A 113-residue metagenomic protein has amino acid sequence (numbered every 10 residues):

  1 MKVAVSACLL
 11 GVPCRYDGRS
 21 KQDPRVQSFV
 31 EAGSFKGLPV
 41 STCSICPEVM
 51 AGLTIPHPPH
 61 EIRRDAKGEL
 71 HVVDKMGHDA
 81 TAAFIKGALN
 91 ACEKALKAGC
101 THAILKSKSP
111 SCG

Functional and structural regions predicted by a protein language model:
M1-A4: Extreme N-terminal starter segment of soluble prokaryotic enzymes
S6-A7, C46, I104-K108: Short beta-strand segments
G11, G52, P110-G113: Short, active-site-adjacent cap segments at secondary-structure transitions
G11-G18: Short N-terminal binding/cap micro-motifs at the start of the first secondary-structure element
R19, C92, I104-S107: Domain-level signature for proteins that mediate thiol-based redox and metal-cofactor handling
D23-H71: Short, surface-exposed acidic-centric catalytic microdomains
G77-L96: Glycine-rich anion/phosphate-binding loops
K97-G113: Internal, conserved structured core segments that host functional sites
